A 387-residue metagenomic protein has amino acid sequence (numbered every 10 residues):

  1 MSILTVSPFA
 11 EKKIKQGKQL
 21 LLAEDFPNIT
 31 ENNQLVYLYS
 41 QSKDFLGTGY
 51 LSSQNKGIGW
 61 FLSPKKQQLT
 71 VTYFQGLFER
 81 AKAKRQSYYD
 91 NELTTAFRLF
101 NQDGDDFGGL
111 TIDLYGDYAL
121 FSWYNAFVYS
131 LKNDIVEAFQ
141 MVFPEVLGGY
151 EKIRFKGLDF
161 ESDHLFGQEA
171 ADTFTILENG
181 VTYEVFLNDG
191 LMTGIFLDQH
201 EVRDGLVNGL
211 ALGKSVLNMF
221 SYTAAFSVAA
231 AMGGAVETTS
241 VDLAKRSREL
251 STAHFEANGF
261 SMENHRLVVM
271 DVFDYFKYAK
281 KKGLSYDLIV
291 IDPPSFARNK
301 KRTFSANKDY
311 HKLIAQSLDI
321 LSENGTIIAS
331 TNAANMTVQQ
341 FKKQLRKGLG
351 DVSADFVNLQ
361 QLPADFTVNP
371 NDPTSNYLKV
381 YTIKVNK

Functional and structural regions predicted by a protein language model:
M1-L110: Non-catalytic accessory regions of SAM-dependent methyltransferases
N33, T326-K387: C-terminal catalytic and target-recognition region of SAM-dependent MTase-like enzymes, primarily methyltransferases
F100-D113, Y129-F196, D204: Non-catalytic substrate-recognition/targeting regions of SAM-dependent transferases
G213-Y222: Conserved class I S-adenosyl-L-methionine
T223-A235: Conserved SAM-binding loop of SAM-dependent methyltransferases across substrates and taxa, primarily the Class I
E237-D242: Conserved SAM-binding motif I beta-strand of class I
R246-L288: S-adenosyl-L-methionine
V272-G348: S-adenosylmethionine
